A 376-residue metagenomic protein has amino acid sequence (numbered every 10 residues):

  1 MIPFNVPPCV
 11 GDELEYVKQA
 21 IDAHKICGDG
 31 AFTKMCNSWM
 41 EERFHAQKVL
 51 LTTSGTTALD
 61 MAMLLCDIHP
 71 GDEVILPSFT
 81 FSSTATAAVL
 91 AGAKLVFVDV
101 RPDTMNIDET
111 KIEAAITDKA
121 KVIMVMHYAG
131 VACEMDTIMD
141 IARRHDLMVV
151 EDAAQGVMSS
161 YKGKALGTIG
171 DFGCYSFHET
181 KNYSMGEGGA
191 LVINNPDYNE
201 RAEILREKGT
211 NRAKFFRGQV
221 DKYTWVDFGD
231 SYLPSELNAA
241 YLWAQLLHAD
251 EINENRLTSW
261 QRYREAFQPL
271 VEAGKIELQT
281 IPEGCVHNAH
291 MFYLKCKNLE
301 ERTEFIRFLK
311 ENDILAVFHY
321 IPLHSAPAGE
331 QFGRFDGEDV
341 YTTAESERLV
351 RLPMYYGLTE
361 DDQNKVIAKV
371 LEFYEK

Functional and structural regions predicted by a protein language model:
M1-I26, T224-V226, P353: N-terminal "arm"/small-domain region of PLP-dependent enzymes with the aminotransferase-like
I26-E73, A87-A91, F97-D99, K164: Phosphate-binding glycine-rich loop
K34-S38, R43-V49, T110, A114 (+6 more regions): PLP-dependent aminotransferase class I/II
L50, I75, V96, V149-V150 (+3 more regions): Structural detector of well-ordered beta-strand residues that form the stable sheet scaffold of enzyme domains
A58, T80, P353: Conserved SAM-binding loop
L64-A153, S160: PLP-dependent aminotransferase-like
E151-M185, K214, D221-V226: Conserved active-site segment immediately N-terminal to the catalytic lysine that forms the internal aldimine
T168-N211, E236: Active-site PLP attachment segment
